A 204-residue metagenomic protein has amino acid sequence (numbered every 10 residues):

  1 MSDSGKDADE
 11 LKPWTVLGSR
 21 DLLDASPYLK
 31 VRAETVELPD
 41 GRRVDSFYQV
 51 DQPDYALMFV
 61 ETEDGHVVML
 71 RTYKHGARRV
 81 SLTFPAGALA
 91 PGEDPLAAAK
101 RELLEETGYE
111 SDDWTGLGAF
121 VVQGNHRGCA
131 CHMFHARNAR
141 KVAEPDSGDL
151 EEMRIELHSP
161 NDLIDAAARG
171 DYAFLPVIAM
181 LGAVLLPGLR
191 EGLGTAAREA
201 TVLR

Functional and structural regions predicted by a protein language model:
S2-D3, L11-W14, V50-R101, A139 (+2 more regions): Conserved Nudix-box catalytic region and its N-terminal flanking loop in Nudix hydrolases and closely related
S2-V16, V80, P91, N125-R127 (+2 more regions): Nudix hydrolase/Nudix homology domain
S19-L57, E63: Acidic, metal-coordinating catalytic segment for phosphate/diphosphate chemistry, firing primarily on the Nudix
D21-P27, F120-C131: Acidic pyrophosphate-coordinating catalytic loop
T35-D40, Q123-A143, E156: Active-site-adjacent beta-strand/loop module that shapes the phosphate/pyrophosphate-binding cleft
E61, H135-R137, L186: Short beta-strand-to-turn element immediately C-terminal to the catalytic PLP-Schiff-base lysine in fold type I
E110-L117: A short coil-to-beta-strand element that immediately follows conserved catalytic motifs
